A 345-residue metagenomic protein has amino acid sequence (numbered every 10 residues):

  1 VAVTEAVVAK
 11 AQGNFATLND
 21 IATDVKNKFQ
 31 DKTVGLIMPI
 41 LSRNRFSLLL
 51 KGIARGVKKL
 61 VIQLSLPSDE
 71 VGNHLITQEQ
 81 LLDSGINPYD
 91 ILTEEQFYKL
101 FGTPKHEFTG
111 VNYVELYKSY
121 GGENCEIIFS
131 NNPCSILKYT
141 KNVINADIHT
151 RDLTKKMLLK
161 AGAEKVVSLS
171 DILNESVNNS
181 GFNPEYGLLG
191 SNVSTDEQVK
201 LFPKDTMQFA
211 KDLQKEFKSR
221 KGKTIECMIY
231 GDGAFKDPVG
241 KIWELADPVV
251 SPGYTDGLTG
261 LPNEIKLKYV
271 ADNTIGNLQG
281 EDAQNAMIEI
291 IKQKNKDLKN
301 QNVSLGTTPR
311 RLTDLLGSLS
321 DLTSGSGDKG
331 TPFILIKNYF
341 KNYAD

Functional and structural regions predicted by a protein language model:
V1, A6-D345: Conserved mixed alpha/beta catalytic, RNA-binding, or beta-rich assembly cores of soluble enzyme, regulatory
